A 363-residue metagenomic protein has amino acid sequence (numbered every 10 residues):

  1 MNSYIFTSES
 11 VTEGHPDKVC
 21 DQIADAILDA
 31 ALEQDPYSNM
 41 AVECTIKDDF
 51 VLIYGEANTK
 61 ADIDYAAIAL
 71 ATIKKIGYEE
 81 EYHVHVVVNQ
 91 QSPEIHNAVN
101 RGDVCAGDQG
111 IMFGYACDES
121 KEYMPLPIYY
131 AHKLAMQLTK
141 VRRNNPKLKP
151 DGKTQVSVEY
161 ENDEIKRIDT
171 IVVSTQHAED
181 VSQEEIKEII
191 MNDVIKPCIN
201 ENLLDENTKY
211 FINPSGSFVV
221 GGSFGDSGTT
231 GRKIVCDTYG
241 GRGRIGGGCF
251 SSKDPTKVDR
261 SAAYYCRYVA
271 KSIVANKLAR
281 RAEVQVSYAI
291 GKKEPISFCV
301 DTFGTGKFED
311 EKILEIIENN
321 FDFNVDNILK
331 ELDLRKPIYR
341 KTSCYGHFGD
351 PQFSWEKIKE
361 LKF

Functional and structural regions predicted by a protein language model:
M1-A41, I46-K47, V141: N-terminal, positively charged regions that mediate nucleic acid binding
N2, K47, D118, Y239-I245: Short connector loops/turns at beta-strand edges and beta->alpha or beta->beta junctions
T7-V11, F50, A67, K74 (+3 more regions): Glycine-rich, mobile lid/loop segments that gate access to catalytic sites or pores
E13-L32, S120-M136, D254-K277: Alpha-helical support elements that line or immediately flank enzyme active sites and cofactor-binding pockets
S38-V42, L148-V158, T208-I212, L278-A289: A short glycine-rich, hydrophobically flanked beta-strand micro-motif that places a catalytic Asp/Glu for divalent metal
V42-T59, I290-E294: Short, charge-patterned binding micro-sites
K47, A279-R281, Q285-F363: Internal helix-turn-beta structural module
V181-I273: Glycine-rich anion/phosphate-binding loop at the beta-strand->alpha-helix junction
